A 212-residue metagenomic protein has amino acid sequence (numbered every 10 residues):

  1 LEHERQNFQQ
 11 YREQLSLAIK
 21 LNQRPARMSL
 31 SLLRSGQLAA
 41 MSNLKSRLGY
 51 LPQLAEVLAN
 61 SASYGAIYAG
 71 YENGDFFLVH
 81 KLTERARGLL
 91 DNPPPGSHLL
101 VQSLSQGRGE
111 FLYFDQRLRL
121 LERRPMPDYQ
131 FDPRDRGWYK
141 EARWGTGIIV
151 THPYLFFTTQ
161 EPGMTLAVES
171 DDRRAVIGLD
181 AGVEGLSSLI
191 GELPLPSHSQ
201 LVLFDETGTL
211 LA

Functional and structural regions predicted by a protein language model:
L1-A66, G147-I148, P162-M164, V168: Juxtamembrane extracytoplasmic/periplasmic/luminal helical "stalk" adjacent to the first N-terminal
S29, A66-Y68, F76-H80, G137-E141 (+3 more regions): Tryptophan-centric aromatic hotspots in well-structured domains and transmembrane helices
L48-S63, L82, D172, V176-A212: Solvent-exposed, extracytoplasmic
S61, H80-Q102: N-terminal, post-signal-peptide soluble/periplasmic segments of Gram-negative outer-membrane pore/transport systems
I67-G74, F114, Q200-T207: Short hydrophobic alpha-helical segments used for membrane anchoring or interfacial signaling
D75-L82, F111-D115, E122-R123, G208-A212: Amphipathic coiled-coil signal-relay and dimerization helices
G96, L104-E184: Extracytoplasmic/periplasmic ligand-binding sensor regions of membrane-associated signaling proteins
